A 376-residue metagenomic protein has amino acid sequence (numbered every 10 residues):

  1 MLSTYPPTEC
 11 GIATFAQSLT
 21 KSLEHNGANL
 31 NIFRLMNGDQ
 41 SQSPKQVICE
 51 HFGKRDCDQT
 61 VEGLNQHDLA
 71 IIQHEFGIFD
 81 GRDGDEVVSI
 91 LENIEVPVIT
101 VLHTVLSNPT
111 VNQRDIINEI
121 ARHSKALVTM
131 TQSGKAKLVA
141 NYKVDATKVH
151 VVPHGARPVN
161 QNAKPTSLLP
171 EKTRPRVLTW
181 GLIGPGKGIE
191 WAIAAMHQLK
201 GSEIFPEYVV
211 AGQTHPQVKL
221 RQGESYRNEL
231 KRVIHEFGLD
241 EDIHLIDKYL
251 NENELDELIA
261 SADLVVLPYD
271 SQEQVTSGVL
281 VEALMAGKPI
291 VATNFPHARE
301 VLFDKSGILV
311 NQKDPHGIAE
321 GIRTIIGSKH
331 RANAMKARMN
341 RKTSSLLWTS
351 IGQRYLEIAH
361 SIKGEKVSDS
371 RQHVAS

Functional and structural regions predicted by a protein language model:
C10, H330-H360: A charged, aromatic-enriched C-terminal amphipathic alpha-helix characteristic of glycosyltransferases across folds
A13-T14, G184-Q198, E203, H316: A conserved mid-protein helix/loop that constitutes part of the nucleotide-sugar donor-binding site
A121, D256-A262: Short alpha-helical donor nucleotide-sugar binding micro-motif in glycosyltransferases
R122-Q161: Donor nucleotide-sugar binding/catalytic pocket of nucleotide-sugar-dependent glycosyltransferases
L169-K187, I193-M196, Y208-A211: Conserved donor-binding/catalytic core segment of Leloir-type glycosyltransferases
Q222-Y249: Nucleotide-activated donor-binding/catalytic signature segment of Leloir-type glycosyltransferases, i.e., the conserved
V265, M285, P289-A292: Short hydrophobic beta-strand element within catalytic cores of glycosyltransferases and related nucleotide-activated
D304, I308-P315, T324-K329: Conserved acidic donor-binding segment of nucleotide-sugar-dependent glycosyltransferases
